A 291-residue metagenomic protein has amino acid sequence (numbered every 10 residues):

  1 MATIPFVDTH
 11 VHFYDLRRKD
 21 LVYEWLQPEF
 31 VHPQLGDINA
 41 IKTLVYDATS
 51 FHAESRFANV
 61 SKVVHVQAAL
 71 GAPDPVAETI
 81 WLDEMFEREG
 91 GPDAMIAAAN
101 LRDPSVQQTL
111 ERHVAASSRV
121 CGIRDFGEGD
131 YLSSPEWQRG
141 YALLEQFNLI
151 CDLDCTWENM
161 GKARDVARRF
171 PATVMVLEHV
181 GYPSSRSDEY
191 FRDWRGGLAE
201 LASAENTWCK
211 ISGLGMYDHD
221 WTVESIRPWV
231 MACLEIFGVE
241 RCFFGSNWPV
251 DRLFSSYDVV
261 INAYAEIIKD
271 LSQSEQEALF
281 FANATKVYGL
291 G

Functional and structural regions predicted by a protein language model:
A2-F147, L153, R192, E224: Mid-domain alpha/beta scaffold segments of enzyme catalytic cores
A2-V7, R18-A53, K62, A232 (+2 more regions): Mid-to-C-terminal alpha-helical segments outside catalytic/metal-binding sites
H10, V63, M95, L144 (+5 more regions): Conserved, mostly hydrophobic/aromatic
Y14-R17, L70-P73, R102-P104, Y131 (+4 more regions): Active-site environment of divalent metal-dependent phosphoester hydrolases
Q67-A68, S212-G213, F281-N283: Acidic carboxylate-rich catalytic motifs and surrounding loops in phosphoryl-/glycosyl-chemistry enzymes
P75-R88, P228-E235, V260-I267: Short, electropositive alpha-helical surface patch
E87-G91, A116-S118, R169-V174, A204 (+2 more regions): Short helix-capping segments at alpha-helix termini
Y131-F243: Catalytic pocket-lining loop regions of alpha/beta-barrel enzymes, especially the amidohydrolase/enolase/GH5 lineages
